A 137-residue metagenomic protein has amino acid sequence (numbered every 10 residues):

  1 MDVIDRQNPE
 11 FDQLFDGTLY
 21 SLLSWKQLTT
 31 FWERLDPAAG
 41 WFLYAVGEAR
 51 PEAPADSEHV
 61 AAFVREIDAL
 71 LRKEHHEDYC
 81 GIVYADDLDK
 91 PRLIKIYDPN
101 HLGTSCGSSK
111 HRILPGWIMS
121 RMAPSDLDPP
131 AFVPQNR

Functional and structural regions predicted by a protein language model:
M1-L43: N-terminal, charge-rich interaction modules
F15-S21, P54-A61, A69-R72: Short linear motifs at secondary-structure transitions and domain/linker junctions
D16-L28, L35, P91-R137: Polybasic, proline/glycine-rich intrinsically disordered low-complexity segments
E33, G40, A49, S125-L127: Amphipathic alpha-helical interaction segments
G40-A62: Negatively charged, low-complexity tracts enriched in Asp/Glu with abundant Ser/Thr
H59-P115: Amphipathic protein-protein interaction modules
